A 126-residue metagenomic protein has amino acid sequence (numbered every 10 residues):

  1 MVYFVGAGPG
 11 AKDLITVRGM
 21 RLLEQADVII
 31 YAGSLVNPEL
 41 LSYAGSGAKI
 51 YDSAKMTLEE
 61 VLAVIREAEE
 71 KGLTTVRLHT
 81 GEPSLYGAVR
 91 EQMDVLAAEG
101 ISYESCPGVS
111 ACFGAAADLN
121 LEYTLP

Functional and structural regions predicted by a protein language model:
M1-V109, F113-G114: Class I S-adenosyl-L-methionine
A117-P126: Short, glycine-/small-residue-rich phosphate/pyrophosphate-handling segment
